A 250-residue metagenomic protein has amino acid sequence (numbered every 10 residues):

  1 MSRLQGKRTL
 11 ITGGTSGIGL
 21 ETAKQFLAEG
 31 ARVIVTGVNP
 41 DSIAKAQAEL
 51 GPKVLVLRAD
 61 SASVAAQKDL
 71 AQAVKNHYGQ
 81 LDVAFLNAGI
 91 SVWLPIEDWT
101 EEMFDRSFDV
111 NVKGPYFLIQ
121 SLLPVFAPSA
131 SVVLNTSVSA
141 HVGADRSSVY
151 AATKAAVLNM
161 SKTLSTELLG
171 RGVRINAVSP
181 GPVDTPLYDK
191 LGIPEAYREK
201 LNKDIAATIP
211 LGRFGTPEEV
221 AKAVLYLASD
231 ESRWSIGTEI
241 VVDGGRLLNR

Functional and structural regions predicted by a protein language model:
R8, T15-S16: Conserved glycine-rich cofactor-binding loop
P95-I96, T100-F108, I205: Substrate-binding pocket helix/loop in short-chain dehydrogenase/reductase
E97, V142-S148, G170, G212 (+1 more regions): Active-site loop immediately N-terminal to the catalytic Tyr-X3-Lys motif of short-chain dehydrogenase/reductase
I119, T153, S161: Active-site helix of classical SDR
P124, T166-G170, R233: Alpha-helical segment proximal to the catalytic Tyr-Lys
S137: Residue(s) in the substrate-gating loop at a strand-loop-helix junction that position the organic substrate next
V142, L225, S232, I236-R250: Short C-terminal tail/terminal secondary-structure segment of NAD(P)H-dependent dehydrogenase/reductase domains
